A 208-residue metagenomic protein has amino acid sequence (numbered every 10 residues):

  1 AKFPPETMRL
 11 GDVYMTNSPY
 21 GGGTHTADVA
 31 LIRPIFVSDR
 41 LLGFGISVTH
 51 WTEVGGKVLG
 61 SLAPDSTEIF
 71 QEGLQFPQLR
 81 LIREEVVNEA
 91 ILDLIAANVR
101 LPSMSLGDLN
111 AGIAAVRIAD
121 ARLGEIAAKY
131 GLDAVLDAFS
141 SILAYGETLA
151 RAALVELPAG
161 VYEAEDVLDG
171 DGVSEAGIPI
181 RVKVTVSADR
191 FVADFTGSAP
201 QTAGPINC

Functional and structural regions predicted by a protein language model:
A1-S18: Regulatory sensory and allosteric helical modules in signal-transduction proteins and certain transcription factors
V13-N17, T24-P34: Glycine-rich, Trp-frequent "lid" loop and neighboring beta-strands that shape and gate the flavin cofactor pocket
G21-H25, W51-G55, R83, D171-E175 (+2 more regions): Flexible loop/turn segments at secondary-structure boundaries
D28-V37, I46, V184-T185: A short, hydrophobic, proline-anchored segment that marks a local hinge/packing element in signaling and regulatory
R40-N98, Q201-G204: Gly/Pro-rich active-site capping loops and adjacent beta-alpha segments that organize cofactor/substrate pockets
Q75-A150: N-terminal leader/propeptide and maturation segments of large enzyme subunits in energy/redox metabolism and hydrolases
A121-Q201: Accessory "access/gating" subregions that flank catalytic or transport cores
